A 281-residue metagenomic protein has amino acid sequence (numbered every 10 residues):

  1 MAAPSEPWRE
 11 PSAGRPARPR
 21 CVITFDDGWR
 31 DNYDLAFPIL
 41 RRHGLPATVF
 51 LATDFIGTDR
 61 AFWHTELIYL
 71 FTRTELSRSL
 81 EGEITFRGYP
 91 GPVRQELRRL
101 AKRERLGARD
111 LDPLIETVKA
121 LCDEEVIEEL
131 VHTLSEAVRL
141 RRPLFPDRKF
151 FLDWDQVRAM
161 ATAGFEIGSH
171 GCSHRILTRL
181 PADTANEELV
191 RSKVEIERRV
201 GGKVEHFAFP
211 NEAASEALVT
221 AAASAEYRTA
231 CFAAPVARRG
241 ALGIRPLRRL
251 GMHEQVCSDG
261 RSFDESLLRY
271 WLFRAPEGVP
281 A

Functional and structural regions predicted by a protein language model:
M1-T24, D31, T58-T74, T162 (+1 more regions): C-terminal active-site subregion of NodB/CE4 polysaccharide deacetylases
W8, A17-L97: Acidic/aromatic-lined carbohydrate-recognition and catalytic surfaces of CAZymes acting on diverse glycans
P16-A17, W29, D34-F50, G107-R142 (+2 more regions): CE4/NodB-like, metal-dependent polysaccharide N-deacetylase domain that modifies extracellular/periplasmic N-acetylated
I39-H43, L152-S169, A223, A241: Acidic (Asp/Glu)-rich catalytic clusters
R60-A163: Extended, charge-rich helix/loop segments that form flexible, surface "patches" used to engage negatively charged
H170, H174: Histidine-centered divalent metal-coordination motifs
